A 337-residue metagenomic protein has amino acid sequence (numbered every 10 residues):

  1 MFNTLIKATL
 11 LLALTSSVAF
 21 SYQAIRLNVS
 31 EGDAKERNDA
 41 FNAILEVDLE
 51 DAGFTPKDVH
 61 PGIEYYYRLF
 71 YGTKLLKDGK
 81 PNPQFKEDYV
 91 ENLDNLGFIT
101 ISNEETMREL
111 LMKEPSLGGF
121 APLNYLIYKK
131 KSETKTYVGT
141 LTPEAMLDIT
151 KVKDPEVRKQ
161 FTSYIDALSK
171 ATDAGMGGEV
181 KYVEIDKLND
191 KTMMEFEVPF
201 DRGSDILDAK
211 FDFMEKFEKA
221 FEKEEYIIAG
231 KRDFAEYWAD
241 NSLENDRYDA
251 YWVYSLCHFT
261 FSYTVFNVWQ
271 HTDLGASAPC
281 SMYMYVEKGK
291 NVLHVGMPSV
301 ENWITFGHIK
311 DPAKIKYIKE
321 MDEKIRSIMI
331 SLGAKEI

Functional and structural regions predicted by a protein language model:
M1-S21: Classical Sec-dependent N-terminal signal peptides that target proteins to the secretory pathway
S21-Y71, V180-E225: Terminal, regulation- and interaction-focused segments at domain boundaries
L27-K35, L96, D148-K159, F200-L207 (+1 more regions): Second-shell loop/turn segments in exported
E50-E114, K131, G139, P143-T150 (+2 more regions): Ser/Thr-rich, low-complexity intrinsically disordered terminal regions
G118: Extended, Lys/Arg-enriched charged tracts that mediate electrostatic binding to polyanionic substrates
K130-S169, Y283-I337: A short, solvent-exposed beta-edge/loop patch
S163-V183: Short, structured interface segments
